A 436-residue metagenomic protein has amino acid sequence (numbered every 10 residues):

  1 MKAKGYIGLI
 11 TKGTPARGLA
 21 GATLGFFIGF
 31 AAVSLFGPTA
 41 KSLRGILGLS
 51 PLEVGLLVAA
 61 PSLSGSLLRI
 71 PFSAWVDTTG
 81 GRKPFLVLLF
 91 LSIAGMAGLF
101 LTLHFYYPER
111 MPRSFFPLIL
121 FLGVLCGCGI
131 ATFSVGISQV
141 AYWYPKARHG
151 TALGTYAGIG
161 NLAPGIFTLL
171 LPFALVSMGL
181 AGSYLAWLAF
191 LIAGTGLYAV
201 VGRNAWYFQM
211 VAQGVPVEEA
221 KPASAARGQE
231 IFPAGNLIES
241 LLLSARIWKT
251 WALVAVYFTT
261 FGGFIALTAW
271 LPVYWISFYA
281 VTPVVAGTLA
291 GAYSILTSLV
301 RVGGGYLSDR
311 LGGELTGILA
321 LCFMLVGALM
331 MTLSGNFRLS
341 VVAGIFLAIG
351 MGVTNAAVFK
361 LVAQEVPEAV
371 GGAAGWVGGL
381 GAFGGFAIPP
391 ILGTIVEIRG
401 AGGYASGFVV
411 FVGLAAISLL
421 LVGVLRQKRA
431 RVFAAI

Functional and structural regions predicted by a protein language model:
M1-G13, Q209-A252: Juxtamembrane intracellular "pre-TM" segments in multi-pass secondary transporters
F36-K41, I247-V300: Extracytoplasmic gate region of multi-pass secondary transporters
F90-M111, C322-G335: C-terminal ends and interior cores of transmembrane alpha-helices in multi-pass membrane transporters/permeases
L122-I159: Cytoplasmic helix-loop-helix junction between adjacent transmembrane helices in 12-TM secondary transporters
Y156-Y207: Helix-loop-helix hairpin linking two adjacent transmembrane segments in secondary transporters
V176-A189, T394-L414: A membrane-interface helix-boundary motif in multi-pass transporters
A189-A223, L419-R426: C-terminal membrane-cytosol helix-exit motif in multi-pass small-molecule transporters
S308-V358: C-terminal transmembrane helical hairpin of 12-TM major facilitator-type secondary transporters
